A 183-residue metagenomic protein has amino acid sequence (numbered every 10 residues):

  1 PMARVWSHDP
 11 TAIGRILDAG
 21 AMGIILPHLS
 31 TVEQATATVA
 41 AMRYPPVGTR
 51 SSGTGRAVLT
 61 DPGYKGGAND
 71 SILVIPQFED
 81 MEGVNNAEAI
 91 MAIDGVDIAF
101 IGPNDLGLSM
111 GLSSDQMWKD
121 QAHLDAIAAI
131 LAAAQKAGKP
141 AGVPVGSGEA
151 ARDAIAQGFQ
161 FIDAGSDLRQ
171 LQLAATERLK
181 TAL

Functional and structural regions predicted by a protein language model:
P1-L183: Expand to "…catalyze enediolate/carbanion chemistry for C-C bond making/breaking, isomerization, decarboxylation
